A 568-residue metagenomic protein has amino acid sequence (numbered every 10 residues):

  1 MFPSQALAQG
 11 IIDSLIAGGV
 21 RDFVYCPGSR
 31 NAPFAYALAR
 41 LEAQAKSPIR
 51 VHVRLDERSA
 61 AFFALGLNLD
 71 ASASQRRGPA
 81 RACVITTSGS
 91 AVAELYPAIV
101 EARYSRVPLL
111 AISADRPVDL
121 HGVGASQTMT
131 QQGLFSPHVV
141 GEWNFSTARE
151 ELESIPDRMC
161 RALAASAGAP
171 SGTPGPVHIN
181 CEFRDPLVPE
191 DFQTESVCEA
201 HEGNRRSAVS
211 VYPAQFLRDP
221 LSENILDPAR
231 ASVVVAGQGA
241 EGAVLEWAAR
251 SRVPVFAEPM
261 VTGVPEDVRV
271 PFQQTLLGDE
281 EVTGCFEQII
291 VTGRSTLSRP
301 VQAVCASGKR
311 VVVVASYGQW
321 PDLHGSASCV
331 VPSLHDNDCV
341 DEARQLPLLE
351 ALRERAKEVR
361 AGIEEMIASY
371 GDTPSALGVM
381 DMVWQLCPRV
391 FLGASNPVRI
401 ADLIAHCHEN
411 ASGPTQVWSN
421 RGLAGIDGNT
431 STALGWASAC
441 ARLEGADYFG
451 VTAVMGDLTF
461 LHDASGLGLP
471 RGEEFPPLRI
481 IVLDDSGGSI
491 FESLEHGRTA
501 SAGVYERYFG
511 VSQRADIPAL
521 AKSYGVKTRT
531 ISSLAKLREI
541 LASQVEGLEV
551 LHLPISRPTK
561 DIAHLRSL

Functional and structural regions predicted by a protein language model:
M1-P3, A303-V398, D516-A519, T528-L568: Phosphate/pyrophosphate-binding active-site segments
P3-S72, P79-V100, I404: N-terminal cofactor/phosphate-binding cores enriched in small/glycine residues, especially glycine-rich loops such as
A8-I16, S29-R30, F34, L38 (+1 more regions): Active-site diphosphate/adenylate-binding microenvironment
R21-Y25, P48-H52, A71-R116, C285-G293 (+2 more regions): A short, small-residue-rich loop immediately preceding and capping a beta-strand
L69-D70, E94, P220-E223, S232-S326 (+3 more regions): Glycine-rich, anion-gripping cofactor-binding loops and their flanking helix/strand elements in enzyme active sites
A102, P108-I112, D119-Q132, S136 (+1 more regions): Thiamine diphosphate
S113-A162, F256-V359, P470, E495: Glycine-rich, acidic loop regions that bind phosphate or pyrophosphate groups
G133, T173-R218, L537-L568: Glycine/aspartate-rich loop-and-adjacent alpha/beta segment that forms the canonical ThDP
